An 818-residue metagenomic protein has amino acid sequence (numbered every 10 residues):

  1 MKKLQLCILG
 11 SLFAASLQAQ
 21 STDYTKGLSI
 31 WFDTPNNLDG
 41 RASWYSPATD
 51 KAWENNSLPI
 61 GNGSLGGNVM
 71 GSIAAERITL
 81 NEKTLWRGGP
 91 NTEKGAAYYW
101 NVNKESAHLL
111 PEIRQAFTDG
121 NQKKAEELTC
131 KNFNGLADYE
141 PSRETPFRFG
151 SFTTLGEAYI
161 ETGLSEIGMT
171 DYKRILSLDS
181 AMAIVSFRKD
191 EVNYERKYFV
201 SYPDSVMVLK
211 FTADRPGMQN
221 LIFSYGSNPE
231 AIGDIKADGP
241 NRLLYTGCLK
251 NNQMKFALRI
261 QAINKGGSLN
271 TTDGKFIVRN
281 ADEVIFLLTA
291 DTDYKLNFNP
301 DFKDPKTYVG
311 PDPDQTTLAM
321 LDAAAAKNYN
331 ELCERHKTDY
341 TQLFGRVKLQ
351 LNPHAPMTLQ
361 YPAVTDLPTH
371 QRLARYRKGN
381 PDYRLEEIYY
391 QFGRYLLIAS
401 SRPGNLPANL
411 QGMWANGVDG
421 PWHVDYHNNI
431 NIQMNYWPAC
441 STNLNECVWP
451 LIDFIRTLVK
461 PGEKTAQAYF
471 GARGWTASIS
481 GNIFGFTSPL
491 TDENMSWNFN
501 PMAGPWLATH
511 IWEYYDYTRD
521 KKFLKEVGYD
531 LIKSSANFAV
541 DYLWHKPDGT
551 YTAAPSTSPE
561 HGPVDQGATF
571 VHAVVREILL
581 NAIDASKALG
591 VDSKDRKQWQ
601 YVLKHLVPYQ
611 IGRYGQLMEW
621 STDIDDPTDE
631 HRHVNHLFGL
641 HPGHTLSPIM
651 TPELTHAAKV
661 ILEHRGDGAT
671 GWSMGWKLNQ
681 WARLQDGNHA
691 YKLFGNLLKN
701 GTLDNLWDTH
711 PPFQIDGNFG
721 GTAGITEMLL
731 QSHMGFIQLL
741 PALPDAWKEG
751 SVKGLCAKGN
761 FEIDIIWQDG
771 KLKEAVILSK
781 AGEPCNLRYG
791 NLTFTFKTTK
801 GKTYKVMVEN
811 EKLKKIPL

Functional and structural regions predicted by a protein language model:
M1-S21: Bacterial Sec-dependent N-terminal signal peptides
Q20-M495, E513, K533-A536, K546 (+7 more regions): Aromatic-residue-lined binding/catalytic grooves and analogous aromatic/hydrophobic interfacial grooves in multimeric
A415-H423, T518-K521, S558-H561, W707-P711: Short helix/strand-bridging catalytic loops that position acidic/His residues to coordinate divalent metals and engage
W512-R519, F523, V527-G528, S535-H545 (+3 more regions): Non-catalytic carbohydrate-binding regions of carbohydrate-active enzymes
S534-A588: Acidic/histidine-rich catalytic neighborhood
